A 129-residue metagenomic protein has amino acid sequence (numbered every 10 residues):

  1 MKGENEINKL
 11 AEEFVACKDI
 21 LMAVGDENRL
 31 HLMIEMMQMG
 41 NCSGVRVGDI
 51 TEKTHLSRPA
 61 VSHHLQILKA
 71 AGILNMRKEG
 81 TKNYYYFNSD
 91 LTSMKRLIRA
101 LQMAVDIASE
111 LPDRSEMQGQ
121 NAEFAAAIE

Functional and structural regions predicted by a protein language model:
K2-C17, I34-Q38, Y86-E129: Amphipathic alpha-helical dimerization/coiled-coil segments that flank or bridge DNA-binding/regulatory modules
I7-A23, V61-K69: Generic detector of contiguous secondary-structure segments
V15-S57, T81-T92: N-terminal helix-turn-helix DNA-binding core of bacterial DNA-binding proteins
N28, S43-G44, G72, P112-S115: Secondary-structure transition/capping residues
V47-M76: Canonical helix-turn-helix DNA-binding module
G72-L74, G80-T81, I98: Short, Lys/Arg-enriched C-terminal cap helix and immediately downstream tail that follows
